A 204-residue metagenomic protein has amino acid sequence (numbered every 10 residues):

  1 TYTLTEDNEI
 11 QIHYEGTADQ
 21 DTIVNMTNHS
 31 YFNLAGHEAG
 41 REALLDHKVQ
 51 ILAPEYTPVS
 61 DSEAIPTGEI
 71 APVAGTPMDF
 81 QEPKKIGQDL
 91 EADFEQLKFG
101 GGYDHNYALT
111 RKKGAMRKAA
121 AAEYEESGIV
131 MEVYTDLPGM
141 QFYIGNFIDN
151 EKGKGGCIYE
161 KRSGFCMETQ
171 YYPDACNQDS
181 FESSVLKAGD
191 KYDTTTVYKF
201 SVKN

Functional and structural regions predicted by a protein language model:
T1-N204: An exposed, glycine/acidic-rich loop-and-rim segment of catalytic or binding clefts
